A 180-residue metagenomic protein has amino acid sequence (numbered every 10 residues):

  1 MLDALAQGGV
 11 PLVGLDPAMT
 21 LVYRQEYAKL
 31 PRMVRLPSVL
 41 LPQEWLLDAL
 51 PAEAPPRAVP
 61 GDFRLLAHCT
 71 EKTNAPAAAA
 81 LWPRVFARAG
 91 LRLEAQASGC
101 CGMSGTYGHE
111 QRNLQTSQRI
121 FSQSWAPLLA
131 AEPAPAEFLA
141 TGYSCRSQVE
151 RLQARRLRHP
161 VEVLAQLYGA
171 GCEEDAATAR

Functional and structural regions predicted by a protein language model:
M1-R180: Iron-sulfur cluster-binding electron-transfer modules in prokaryotic oxidoreductases
